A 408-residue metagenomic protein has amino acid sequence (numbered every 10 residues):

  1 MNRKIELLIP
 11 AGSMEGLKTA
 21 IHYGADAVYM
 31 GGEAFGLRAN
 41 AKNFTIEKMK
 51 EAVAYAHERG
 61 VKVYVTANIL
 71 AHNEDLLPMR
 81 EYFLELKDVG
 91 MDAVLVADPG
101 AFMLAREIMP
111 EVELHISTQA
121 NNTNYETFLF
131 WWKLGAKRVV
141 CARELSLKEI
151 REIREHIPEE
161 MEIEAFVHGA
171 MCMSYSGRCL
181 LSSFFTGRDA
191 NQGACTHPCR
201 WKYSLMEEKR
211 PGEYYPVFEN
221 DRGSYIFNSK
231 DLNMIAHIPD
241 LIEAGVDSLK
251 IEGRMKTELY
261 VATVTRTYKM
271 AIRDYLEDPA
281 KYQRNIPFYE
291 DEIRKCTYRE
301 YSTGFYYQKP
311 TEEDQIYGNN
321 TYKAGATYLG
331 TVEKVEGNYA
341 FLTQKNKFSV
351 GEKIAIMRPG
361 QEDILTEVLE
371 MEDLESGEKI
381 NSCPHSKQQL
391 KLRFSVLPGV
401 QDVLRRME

Functional and structural regions predicted by a protein language model:
M1-Y23, A27-M30, A34, R59-I69 (+5 more regions): Surface-exposed amphipathic alpha-helical tracts and adjacent flexible/coil segments at the periphery of soluble enzymes
S13-G16, A34-G36, K42-Y125: Active-site beta->alpha loop and helix N-cap motifs at the rims of alpha/beta catalytic domains
